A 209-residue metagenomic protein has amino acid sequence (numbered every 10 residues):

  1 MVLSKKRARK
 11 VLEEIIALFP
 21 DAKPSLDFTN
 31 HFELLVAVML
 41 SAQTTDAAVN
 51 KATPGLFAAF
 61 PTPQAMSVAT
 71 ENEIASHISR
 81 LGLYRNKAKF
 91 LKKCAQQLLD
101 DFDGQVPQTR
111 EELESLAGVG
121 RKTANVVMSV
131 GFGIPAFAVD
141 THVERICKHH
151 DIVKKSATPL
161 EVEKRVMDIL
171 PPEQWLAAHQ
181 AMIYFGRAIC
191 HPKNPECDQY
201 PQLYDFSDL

Functional and structural regions predicted by a protein language model:
V2-L209: Catalytic cores of DNA base-excision repair glycosylases
